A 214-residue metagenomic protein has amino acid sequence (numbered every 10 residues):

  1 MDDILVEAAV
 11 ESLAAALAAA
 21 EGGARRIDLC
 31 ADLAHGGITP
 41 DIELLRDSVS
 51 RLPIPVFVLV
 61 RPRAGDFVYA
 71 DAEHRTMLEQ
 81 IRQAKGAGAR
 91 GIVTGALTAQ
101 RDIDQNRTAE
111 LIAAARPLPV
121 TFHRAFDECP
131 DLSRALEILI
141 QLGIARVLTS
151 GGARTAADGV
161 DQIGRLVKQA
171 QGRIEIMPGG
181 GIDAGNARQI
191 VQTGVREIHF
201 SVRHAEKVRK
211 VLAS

Functional and structural regions predicted by a protein language model:
M1-A9, L13, L17, V49-S50: N-terminal amphipathic alpha-helix/helix-capping segment at the start of soluble metabolic enzymes
D2-I4, A18-R25, R209-A213: A short, Lys/Arg-enriched amphipathic alpha-helix followed by its capping loop at the start of a domain
I4-V10, I27-L29, V56-V60, I92-T94 (+4 more regions): Hydrophobic faces of well-ordered beta-strands that scaffold small-molecule active sites in alpha/beta enzyme cores
L5, A34, Y69-A70, T98 (+3 more regions): Short, flexible loop segments at the rims of nucleotide/cofactor-binding pockets, characterized by
E11-G22, V68-Q83, V120, D127-L142 (+2 more regions): Catalytic cores of alpha/beta
L13-A15, A24-R26, I38-T39, L45-Q105 (+1 more regions): Active-site beta->alpha loop and helix N-cap motifs at the rims of alpha/beta catalytic domains
R25-I38, Q83-A99, I144-G159, I182 (+1 more regions): Glycine-rich phosphate-binding active-site loops on the catalytic face of alpha/beta enzymes
G37-F67, I103-A125, A157-A184, V208-S214: Alpha-helix-loop-beta-strand connector modules within alpha/beta enzyme cores
